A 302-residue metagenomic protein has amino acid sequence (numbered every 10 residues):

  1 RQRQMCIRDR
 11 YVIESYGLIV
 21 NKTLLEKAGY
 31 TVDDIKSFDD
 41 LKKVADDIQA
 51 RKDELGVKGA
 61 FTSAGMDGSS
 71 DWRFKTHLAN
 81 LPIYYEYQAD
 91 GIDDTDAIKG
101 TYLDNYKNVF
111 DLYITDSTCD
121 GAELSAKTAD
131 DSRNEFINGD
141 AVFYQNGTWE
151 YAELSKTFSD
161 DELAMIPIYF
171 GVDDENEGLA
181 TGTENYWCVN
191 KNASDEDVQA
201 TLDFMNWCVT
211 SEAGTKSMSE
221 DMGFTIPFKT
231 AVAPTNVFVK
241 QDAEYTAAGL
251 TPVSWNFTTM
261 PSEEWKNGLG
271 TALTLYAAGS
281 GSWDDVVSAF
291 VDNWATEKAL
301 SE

Functional and structural regions predicted by a protein language model:
Q2-I7: Short, small-residue-biased leader/transition segments that mark boundaries at the very start of proteins
R8-Y11, Y16, K42-T95, A141: Extracytoplasmic/periplasmic solute-binding protein
E26, A50, A213, V232-P234 (+1 more regions): Conserved C-terminal helix/tail region of periplasmic/extracytoplasmic solute-binding proteins
A28, K156-D221: Extracytoplasmic/periplasmic substrate-recognition and gating elements
K36-K42, E123-N138: Short helix-initiation/N-cap motifs at beta->coil->alpha
V44-D47, D90-A126: Glycine-centered hinge/linker elements that transmit conformational signals in sensory and ligand-binding systems
G65-G68, I83-N108, K156-T157, F170-L179 (+3 more regions): Short, solvent-exposed loop/beta-turn-alpha elements that line the ligand-binding surface or hinge of extracytoplasmic
V142-G147, A164: Paired acidic/hydrophobic, glycine-rich loop segments that form the ligand-binding mouth/hinge of periplasmic-binding
